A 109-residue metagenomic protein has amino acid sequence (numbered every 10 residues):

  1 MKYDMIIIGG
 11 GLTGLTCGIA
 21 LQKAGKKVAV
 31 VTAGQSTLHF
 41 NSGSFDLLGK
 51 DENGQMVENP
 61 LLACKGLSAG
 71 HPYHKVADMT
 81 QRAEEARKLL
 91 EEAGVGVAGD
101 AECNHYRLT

Functional and structural regions predicted by a protein language model:
K2, A33-S68: Conserved N-terminal glycine-rich FAD pyrophosphate-binding loop of Rossmann-like flavoproteins
K2, K23-K27, K50, K65 (+3 more regions): Context-gated lysine
Y3-V30: N-terminal Rossmann-like FAD-binding beta1-loop-alpha1 element of flavoenzymes
D4, D46, D51, D78 (+1 more regions): Acidic-enriched, low-complexity/disordered segments with a strong bias for Aspartate over Glutamate
L12, S36, F45-L47, Y106-T109: Long, contiguous hydrophobic alpha-helical segments, chiefly transmembrane helices and signal peptides
K26-K27, S36-N41, T80, E84-E85: Internal hydrophobic scaffold segments of catalytic domains
V28-V31, V57, V76, V95-V97: Extended aliphatic helical segments
Y73-T109: Feature captures the FAD/FMN-dependent oxidoreductase FAD-binding
